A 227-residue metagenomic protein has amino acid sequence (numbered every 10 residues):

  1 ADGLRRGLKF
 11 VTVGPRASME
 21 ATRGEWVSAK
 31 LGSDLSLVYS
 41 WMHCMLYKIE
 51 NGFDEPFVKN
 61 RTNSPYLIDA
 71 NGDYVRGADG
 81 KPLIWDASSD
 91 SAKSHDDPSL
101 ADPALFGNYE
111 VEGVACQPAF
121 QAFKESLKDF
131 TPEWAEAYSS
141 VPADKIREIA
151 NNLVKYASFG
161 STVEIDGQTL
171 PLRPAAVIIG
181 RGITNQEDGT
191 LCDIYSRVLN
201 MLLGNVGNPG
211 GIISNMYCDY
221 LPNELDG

Functional and structural regions predicted by a protein language model:
A1-V13, E20-T22, S36-L37, A119-A122 (+1 more regions): Extended redox/cofactor-interaction regions of prokaryotic respiratory oxidoreductases
G7, R16, A21-E164: Long, well-ordered, tryptophan-enriched scaffold segments
G14-A17, K30-S33, I179-I183, Y217: Short, flexible loop/turn elements at secondary-structure junctions
L127, E133, I149-G227: A glycine-rich, hydrophobic/aromatic-adjacent loop/helix-cap motif
